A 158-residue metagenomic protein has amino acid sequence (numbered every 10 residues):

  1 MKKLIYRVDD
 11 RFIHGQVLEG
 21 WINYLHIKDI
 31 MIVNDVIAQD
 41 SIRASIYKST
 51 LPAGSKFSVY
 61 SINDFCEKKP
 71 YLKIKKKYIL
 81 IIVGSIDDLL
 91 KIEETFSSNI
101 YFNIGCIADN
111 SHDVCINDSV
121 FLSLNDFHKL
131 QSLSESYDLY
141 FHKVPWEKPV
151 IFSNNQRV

Functional and structural regions predicted by a protein language model:
M1-K3, L25-K28, K75-Y78, S97-N99 (+1 more regions): Short coil/turn connectors at secondary-structure junctions
M1-L51, K56: Long, hydrophobic N-terminal alpha-helical segment
Y6, K48-T50, K56-S58, K68-V83 (+1 more regions): Short basic, glycine-rich beta-strand/loop surfaces that mediate nucleic-acid
Y6-V8, I32, S58-S61, I81 (+2 more regions): General beta-strand structural signal in soluble alpha/beta enzymes
E19-G20, K69-P70, K91-E93, F127-Q131: A generic local secondary-structure boundary/capping motif
D35-I37, I62-D64, I86, G105-D109 (+1 more regions): Short, ordered loop/turn segments at secondary-structure junctions
V59-G105: Ordered, amphipathic secondary-structure segments that act as subunit-interaction surfaces in large macromolecular
T95, N99-V158: Glycine-rich, aromatic-bearing surface loops/beta-hairpins
